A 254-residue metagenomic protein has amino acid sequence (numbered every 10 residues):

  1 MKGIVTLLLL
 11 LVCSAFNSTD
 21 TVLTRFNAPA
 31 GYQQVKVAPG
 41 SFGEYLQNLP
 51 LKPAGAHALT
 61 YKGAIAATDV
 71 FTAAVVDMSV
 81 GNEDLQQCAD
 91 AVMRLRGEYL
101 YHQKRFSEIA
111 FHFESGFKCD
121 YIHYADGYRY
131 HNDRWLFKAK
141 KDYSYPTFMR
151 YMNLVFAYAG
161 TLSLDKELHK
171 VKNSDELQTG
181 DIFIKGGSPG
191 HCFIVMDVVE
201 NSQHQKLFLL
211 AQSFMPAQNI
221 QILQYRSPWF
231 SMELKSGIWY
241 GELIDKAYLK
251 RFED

Functional and structural regions predicted by a protein language model:
K2-T21: Bacterial Sec-dependent signal peptides at the C-terminal "C-region" and cleavage site
S14, F193, F208: A broad, low-specificity signal marking well-ordered, structured residues that form hydrophobic/aromatic
S18-S79, Q86: Cationic-aromatic interfacial patches
N82-K170: Extracellular-facing segments of soluble proteins and assemblies that are Gly/Ser/Thr-biased and enriched in aromatics
Y101-K104, C192, N201-K206, N219-Q221: Substrate-binding/catalytic groove segments of enzymes that remodel or degrade extracellular structural polymers
Y145-H204: ...with weaker cross-activation on analogous glycine-rich loops/strands in unrelated enzymes
K206-D254: Low-complexity, Gly/Ser/Thr/Pro-rich intrinsically disordered linker/tail segments
